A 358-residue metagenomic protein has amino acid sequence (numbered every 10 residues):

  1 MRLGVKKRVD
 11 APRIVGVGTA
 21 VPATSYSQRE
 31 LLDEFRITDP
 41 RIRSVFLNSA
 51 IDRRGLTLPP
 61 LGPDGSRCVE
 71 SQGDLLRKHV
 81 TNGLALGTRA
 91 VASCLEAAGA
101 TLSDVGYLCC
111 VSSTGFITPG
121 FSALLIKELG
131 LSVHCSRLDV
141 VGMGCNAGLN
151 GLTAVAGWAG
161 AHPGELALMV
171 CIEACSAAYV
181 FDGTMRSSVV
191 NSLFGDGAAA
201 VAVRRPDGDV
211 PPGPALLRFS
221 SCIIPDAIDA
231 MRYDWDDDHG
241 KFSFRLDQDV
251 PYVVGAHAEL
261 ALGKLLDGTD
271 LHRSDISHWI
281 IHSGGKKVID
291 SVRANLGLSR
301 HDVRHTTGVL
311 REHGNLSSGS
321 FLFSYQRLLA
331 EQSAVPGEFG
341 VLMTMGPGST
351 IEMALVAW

Functional and structural regions predicted by a protein language model:
R2, K6-R8, T88, T114 (+6 more regions): Claisen-condensing/thiolase-fold acyl-transfer catalytic domains that form or cleave C-C bonds in fatty acid
R2-T81, F181-A256, L260-K264, M345 (+1 more regions): Condensing-enzyme catalytic core mediating Claisen C-C bond formation in acyl metabolism
R8-P12, L102-G106, V133-S136, A161-A167 (+6 more regions): Short coil/turn connectors at secondary-structure junctions
V15-G18, V111, V141, L166-E173 (+2 more regions): Short beta-strand segments
R41, N82-A98, F121, A198 (+2 more regions): Short, well-ordered amphipathic alpha-helical segments that serve as non-catalytic structural scaffolds within diverse
R54-L131, R137-G142, R273-I289: Conserved beta-ketoacyl condensing-enzyme motif
I117-L124, M169-V189, R218-D237, L260 (+2 more regions): Active-site-adjacent elements of ketosynthase-type condensing enzymes
